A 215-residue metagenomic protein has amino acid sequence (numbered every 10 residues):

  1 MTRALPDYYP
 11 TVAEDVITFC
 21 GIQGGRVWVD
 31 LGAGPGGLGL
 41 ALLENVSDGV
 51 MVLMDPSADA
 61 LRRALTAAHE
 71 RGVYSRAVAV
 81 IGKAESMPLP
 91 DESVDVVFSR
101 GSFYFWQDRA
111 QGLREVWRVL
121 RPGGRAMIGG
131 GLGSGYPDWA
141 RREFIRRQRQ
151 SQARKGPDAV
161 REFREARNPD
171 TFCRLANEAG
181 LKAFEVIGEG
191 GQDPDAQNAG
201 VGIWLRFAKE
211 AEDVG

Functional and structural regions predicted by a protein language model:
D7-G24: Conserved alpha-helix/loop element of class I SAM-dependent methyltransferases that forms part of the SAM/SAH-binding
V27-S86: Class I SAM-dependent methyltransferase SAM/SAH-binding core
E85-V96: A short acidic, Gly/Pro-enriched loop at the edge of an enzyme's catalytic core that lines a small-molecule cofactor
V96-R109: A short SAM/SAH-binding and catalytic strip from SAM-dependent methyltransferases
A110-P122: A short glycine-rich, Lys/Arg-flanked "PGG" loop and its adjoining helix->strand segment in the class I
R125-Q152: Conserved class I S-adenosyl-L-methionine
E162-G180: Short alpha-helix
A179-G215: Core SAM-dependent methyltransferase catalytic element
